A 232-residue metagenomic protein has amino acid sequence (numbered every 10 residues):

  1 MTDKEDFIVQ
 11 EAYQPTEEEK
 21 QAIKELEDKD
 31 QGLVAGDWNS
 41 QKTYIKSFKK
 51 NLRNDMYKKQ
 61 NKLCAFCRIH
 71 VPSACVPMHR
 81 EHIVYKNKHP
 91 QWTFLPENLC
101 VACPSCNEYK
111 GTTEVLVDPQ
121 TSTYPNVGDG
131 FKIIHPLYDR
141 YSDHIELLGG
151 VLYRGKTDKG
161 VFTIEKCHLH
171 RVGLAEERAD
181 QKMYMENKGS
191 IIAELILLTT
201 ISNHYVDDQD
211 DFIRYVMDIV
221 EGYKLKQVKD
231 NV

Functional and structural regions predicted by a protein language model:
M1-D28, V232: Long, charged N-terminal interaction/targeting segments
K20-L63, K88-T93: Short, charged surface segments at domain edges that flank catalytic/cofactor-binding sites
K50-P77, C103-C106: Short cysteine-rich loop/turn motifs with clustered Cys
N61, P96-N98, R140-H144: Extracellular structured ligand-interaction cores
R68-V101, Y109-P125: Histidine-centered nuclease catalytic patch
G111-I191: Domain-level detector of nuclease and nuclease-like folds in predominantly extracellular/periplasmic contexts
V161-V232: C-terminal, charged low-complexity interaction regions
